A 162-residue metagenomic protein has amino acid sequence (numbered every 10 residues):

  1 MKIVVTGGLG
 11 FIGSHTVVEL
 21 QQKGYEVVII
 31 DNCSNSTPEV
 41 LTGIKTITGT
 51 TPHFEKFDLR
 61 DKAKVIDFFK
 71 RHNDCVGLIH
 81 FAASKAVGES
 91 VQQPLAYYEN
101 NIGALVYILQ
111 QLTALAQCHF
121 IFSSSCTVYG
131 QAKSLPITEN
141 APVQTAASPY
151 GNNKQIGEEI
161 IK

Functional and structural regions predicted by a protein language model:
M1-K162: N-terminal Rossmann-like NAD(P)+-binding domain of SDR-like oxidoreductases, especially those catalyzing
